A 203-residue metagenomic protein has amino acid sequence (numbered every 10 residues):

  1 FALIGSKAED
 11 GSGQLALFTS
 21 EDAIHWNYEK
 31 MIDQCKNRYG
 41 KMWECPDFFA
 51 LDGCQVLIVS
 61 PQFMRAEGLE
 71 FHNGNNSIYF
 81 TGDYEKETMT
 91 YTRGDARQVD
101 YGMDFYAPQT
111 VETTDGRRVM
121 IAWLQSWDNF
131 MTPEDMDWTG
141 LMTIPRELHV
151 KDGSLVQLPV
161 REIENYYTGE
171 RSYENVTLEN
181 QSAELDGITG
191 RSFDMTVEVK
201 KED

Functional and structural regions predicted by a protein language model:
F1-E9, L15-L17, Y28-M31, K36 (+4 more regions): Hydrophobic core segments of beta-strands in well-ordered, beta-rich domains
K7-D10, G68-N73, M136-T139: Short consensus segments that form the blades of beta-propeller domains, in both extracellular/periplasmic
L17-S20, L148: Conserved Ser/Thr-centered positions that define the repeating blades of beta-propeller domains
S20-Y28, K86-T90: Asp-box/BNR beta-propeller loop motif
Q34-C35, L69, R97, D135: Outer-membrane beta-barrel domain signature
N37-W43, Y101-D104: Short glycine-/Asp-/Thr-/Trp-enriched loop segments that recur within the blades of beta-propeller repeat domains
L51-D52, M64-E85: Acidic, glycine-rich loop-and-beta core segments that form the ion-binding/anion-interacting portion of active sites
N75-D203: Beta-rich accessory regions
